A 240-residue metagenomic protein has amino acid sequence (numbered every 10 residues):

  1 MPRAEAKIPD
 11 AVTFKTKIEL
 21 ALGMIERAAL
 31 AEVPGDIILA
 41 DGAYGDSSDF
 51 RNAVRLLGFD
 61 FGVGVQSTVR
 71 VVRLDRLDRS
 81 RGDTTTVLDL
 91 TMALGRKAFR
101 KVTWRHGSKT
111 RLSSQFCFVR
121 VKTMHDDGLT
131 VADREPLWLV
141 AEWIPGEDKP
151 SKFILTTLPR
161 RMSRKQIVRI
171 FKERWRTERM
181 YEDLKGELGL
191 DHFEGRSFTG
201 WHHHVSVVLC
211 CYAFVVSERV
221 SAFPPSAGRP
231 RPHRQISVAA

Functional and structural regions predicted by a protein language model:
M1-F14, G62-S67, V71-R176: An anionic, glycine-rich sequence signature occurring as long contiguous blocks
M1-Q66, D78: Polybasic low-complexity intrinsically disordered regions
I37-D46, F61, I154, W175-L184 (+1 more regions): Short, conserved catalytic/metal-binding motifs centered on acidic residues
S47, R73-L74, H204: Short Asp/Glu-rich motifs
D49, T156, R164-F171, G186-H202 (+1 more regions): Short, solvent-exposed helix-loop connector elements
K172-R176, K185, G189, V215-A222: Hydrophobic alpha-helix feature that most strongly marks membrane-spanning transmembrane helices and their immediate
V205-E218: Short, hydrophobic/amphipathic alpha-helical patches that form generic packing surfaces within helical domains
V215-A240: Conserved nucleotidyltransferase catalytic core and NTase-mimicking acidic/glycine-rich helix/loop elements in nucleic
